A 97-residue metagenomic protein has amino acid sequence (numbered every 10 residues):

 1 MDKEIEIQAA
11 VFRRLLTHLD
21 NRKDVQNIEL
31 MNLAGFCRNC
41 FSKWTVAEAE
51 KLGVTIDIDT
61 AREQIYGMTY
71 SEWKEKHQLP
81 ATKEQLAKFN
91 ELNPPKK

Functional and structural regions predicted by a protein language model:
M1-K97: Domain-level signature for proteins that mediate thiol-based redox and metal-cofactor handling
